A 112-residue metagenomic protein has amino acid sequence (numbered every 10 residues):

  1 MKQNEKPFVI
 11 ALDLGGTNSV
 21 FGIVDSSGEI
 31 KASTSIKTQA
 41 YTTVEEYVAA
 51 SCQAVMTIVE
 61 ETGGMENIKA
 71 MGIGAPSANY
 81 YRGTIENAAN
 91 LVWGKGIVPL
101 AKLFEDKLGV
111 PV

Functional and structural regions predicted by a protein language model:
M1-K31: Gly/Thr-rich phosphate-binding beta-strand-loop-beta motif of the actin/hexokinase/Hsp70
P7, N67-M71: Residue-level recognition of the N-termini of beta-strands and the immediately preceding loop/turn
A11, G72-G74: Short, well-ordered beta-strand segments
F21, I36, I73: Residue-level signal for inorganic ion chemistry
V24, S35-I36, L91: Residue-level structural signal for beta-strand termini and adjacent loop
E29-S35, Y80-I85: Glycine-rich N-terminal loop/short-helix segment of MobA-like nucleotidyltransferase
A32-N67: N-terminal phosphate-binding loop and adjacent alpha-helix
V44-C52, A70, S77-V112: Glycine-rich phosphate-binding loop and adjoining helix at the ATP-binding site of ATP-dependent phosphoryl-transfer
